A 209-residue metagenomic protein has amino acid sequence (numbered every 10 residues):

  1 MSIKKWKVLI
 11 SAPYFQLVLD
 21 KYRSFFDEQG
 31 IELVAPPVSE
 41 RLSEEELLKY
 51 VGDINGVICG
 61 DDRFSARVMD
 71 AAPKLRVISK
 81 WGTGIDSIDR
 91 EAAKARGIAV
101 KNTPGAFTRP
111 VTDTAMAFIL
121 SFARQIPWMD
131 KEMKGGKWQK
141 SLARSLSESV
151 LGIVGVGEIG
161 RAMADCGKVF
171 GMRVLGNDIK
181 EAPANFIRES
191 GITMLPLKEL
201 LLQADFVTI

Functional and structural regions predicted by a protein language model:
M1-I54, G171, L175-N177: N-terminal glycine-/charge-rich "phosphate-binding" loop or analogous flexible N-terminal tail
K4, S141-I209: Rossmann-like dinucleotide/phosphate-binding beta-alpha-beta segment
L9, V34, V77-S79, A99-K101 (+2 more regions): Structural detector of well-ordered beta-strand residues that form the stable sheet scaffold of enzyme domains
F15-Q16, D62-R63, D178-P183: Short, polar loop motifs at secondary-structure junctions
S43-E46, R63-R67, P196-E199: Short acidic active-site motifs
L48-V51, M69-A72, L146, E199-A204: A short, aliphatic-rich alpha-helical micro-motif
D53-D130, R144: Phosphate/diphosphate ligand-binding glycine-rich loop within oxidoreductases
